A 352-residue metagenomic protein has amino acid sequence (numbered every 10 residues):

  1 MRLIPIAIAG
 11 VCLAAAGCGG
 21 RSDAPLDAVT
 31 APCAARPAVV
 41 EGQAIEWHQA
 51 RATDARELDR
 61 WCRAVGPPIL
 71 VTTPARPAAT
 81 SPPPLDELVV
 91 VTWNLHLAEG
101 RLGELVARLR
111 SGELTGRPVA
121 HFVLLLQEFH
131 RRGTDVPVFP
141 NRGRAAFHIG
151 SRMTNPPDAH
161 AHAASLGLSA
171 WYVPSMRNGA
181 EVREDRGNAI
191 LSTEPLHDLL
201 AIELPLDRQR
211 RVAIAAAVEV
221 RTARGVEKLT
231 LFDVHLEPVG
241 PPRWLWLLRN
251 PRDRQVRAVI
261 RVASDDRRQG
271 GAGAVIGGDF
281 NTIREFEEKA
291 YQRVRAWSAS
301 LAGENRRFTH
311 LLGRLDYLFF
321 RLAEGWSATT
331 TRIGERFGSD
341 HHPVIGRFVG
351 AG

Functional and structural regions predicted by a protein language model:
P5-A15: Bacterial N-terminal signal peptides
C18-L166, Y172, R177-V182, G352: N-terminal, active-site-proximal structural segment of metallo-dependent hydrolase catalytic domains
S22-R76, A263-V275, F280-G352: Metal-dependent phosphoester-hydrolase catalytic domains
P77-V90, E184-D198, R210-E237, F348-G352: Beta-strand-turn-beta hairpins that frame and shape the catalytic cleft of phosphate-ester-processing enzymes
L88-L95, L109, E113-G150, L191 (+6 more regions): Active-site beta-strand/loop signature of hydrolases that rely on acidic residues for catalysis
W93-H96, Q127-F129, V173-R177, S192-E194 (+6 more regions): Active-site-proximal beta-strand/loop segments in catalytic clefts of secreted hydrolases
L97, L200-P205, L236-R252: Surface-exposed cleft-lining segments at the edges of enzyme active sites
A161-S165, V182-L199, E219, L311-W326 (+1 more regions): Conserved beta strand-loop-helix elements of the APE1-like EEP
